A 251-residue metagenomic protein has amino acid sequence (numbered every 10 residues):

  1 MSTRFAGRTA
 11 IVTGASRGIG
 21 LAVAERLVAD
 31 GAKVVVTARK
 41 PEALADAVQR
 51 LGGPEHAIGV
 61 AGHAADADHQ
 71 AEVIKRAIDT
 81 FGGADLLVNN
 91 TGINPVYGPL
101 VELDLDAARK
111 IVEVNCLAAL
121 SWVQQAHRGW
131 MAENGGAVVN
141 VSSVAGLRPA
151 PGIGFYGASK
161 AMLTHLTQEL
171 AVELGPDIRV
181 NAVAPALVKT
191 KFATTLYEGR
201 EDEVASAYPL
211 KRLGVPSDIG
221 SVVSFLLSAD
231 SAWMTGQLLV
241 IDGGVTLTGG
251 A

Functional and structural regions predicted by a protein language model:
T9, S16-G18: Conserved glycine-rich cofactor-binding loop
N94-Y97, R148, S224, T235-A251: Short C-terminal tail/terminal secondary-structure segment of NAD(P)H-dependent dehydrogenase/reductase domains
G98-L100, A107-R109, A193, V204: Substrate-binding pocket helix/loop in short-chain dehydrogenase/reductase
L120, A182-V183, D202-D230, M234 (+1 more regions): C-terminal helical subdomain
V123, S159, T167: Active-site helix of classical SDR
R128, A171-P176, A232: Alpha-helical segment proximal to the catalytic Tyr-Lys
S143: Residue(s) in the substrate-gating loop at a strand-loop-helix junction that position the organic substrate next
